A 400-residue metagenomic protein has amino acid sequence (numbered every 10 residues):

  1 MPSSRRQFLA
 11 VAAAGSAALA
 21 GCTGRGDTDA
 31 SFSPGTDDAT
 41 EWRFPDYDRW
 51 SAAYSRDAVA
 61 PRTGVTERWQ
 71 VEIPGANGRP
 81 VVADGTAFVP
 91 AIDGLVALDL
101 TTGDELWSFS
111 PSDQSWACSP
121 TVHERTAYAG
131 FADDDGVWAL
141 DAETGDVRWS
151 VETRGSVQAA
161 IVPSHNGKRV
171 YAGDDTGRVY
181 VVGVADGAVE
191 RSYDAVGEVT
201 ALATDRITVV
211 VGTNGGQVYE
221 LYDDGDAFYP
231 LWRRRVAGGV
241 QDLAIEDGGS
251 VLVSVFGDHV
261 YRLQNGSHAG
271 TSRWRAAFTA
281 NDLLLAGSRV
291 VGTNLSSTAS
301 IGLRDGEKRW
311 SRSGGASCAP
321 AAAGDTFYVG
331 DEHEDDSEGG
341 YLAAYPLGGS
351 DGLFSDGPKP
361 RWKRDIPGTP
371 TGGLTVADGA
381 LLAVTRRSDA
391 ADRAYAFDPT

Functional and structural regions predicted by a protein language model:
M1-T400: Terminal disorder- and signal-encoded targeting elements
